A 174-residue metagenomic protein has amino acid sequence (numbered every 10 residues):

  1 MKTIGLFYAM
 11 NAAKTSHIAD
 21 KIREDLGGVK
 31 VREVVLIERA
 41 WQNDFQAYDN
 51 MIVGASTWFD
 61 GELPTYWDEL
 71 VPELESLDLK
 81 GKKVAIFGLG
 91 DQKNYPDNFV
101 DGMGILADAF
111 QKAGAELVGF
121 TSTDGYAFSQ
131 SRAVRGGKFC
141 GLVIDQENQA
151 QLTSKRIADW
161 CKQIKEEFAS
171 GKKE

Functional and structural regions predicted by a protein language model:
K2-G5, V35-E38, L70-E73: Short acidic/polar alpha-helix capping motifs at helix-coil junctions
T3-D25: N-terminal beta1-alpha1 ligand-phosphate binding loop
Y8, V35-L36, G88, T121: Residue-level recognition of beta-strand->loop/alpha-helix junctions
A9-A12, R39, T57: Short, surface-exposed acidic/glycine-rich loop or hinge patches that mediate macromolecular interfaces
H17, D25, V29, A47-E174: FMN-binding flavodoxin-like domain, especially the glycine-rich phosphate-binding loop
V29-W41: A short beta-strand-loop structural module common to alpha/beta enzyme folds
